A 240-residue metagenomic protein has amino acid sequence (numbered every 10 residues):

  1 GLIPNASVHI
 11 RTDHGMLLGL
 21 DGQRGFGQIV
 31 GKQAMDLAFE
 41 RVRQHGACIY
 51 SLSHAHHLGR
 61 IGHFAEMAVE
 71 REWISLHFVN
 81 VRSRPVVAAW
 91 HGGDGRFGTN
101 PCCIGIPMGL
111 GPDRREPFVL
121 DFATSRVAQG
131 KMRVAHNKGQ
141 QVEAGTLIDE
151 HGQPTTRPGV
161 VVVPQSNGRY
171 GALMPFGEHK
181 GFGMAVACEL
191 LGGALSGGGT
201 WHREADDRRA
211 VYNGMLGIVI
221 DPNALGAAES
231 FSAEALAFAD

Functional and structural regions predicted by a protein language model:
G1-F39: Active-site cofactor/substrate anionic-group-binding motifs, chiefly glycine- and Lys/Arg-rich phosphate-binding loops
L20-G22, R43, I49-H54, S75-V79 (+4 more regions): General beta-strand structural signal in soluble alpha/beta enzymes
G27-S53, W73: Alpha/propeptide regions of enzymes that mature by internal proteolysis
A55-A89, G93-R96: Long, hydrophobic, well-ordered secondary-structure blocks that form the structural core and pocket-lining surfaces
V86-V162: Phosphate/diphosphate-binding glycine-rich loops and adjacent basic-rich segments that engage nucleotide
Q129-G197, R208-A210: Small-residue-enriched flexible segments
T200-D240: Catalytic-core signal marking the mid-to-C-terminal active-site face
